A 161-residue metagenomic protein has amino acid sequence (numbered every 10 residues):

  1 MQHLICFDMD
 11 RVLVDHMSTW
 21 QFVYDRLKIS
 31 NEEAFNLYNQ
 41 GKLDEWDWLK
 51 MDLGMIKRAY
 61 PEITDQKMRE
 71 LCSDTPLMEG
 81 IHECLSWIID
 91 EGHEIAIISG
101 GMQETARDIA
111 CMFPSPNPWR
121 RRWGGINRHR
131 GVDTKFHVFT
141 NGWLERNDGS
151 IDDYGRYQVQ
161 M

Functional and structural regions predicted by a protein language model:
M1-G54: Active-site neighborhood of HAD-like aspartate-dependent phosphohydrolases
L4, E94-I95: A residue-level structural signature of the nucleotidyltransferase/glycosyltransferase Rossmann-like core
V12, I98-S99: Ser/Thr-glycine-rich phosphate-binding loops at phosphate-binding pockets of nucleotides, nucleotide cofactors
D25, D74-T75, I97: Residue-level marker of alpha-helix boundaries and capping positions
L27, Y60, F113-P114: A broad structural signal for alpha-helix termini and local helix breaks/kinks
N31-Y38, P61-M68, H129-K135: Short, surface-exposed acidic
L49-E83, E91-H93: Metal-dependent phosphoesterase signature
M78-E94, G101-M161: C-terminal cap/substrate-recognition subdomain and adjoining C-terminal extension of metal-dependent phosphatase-like
